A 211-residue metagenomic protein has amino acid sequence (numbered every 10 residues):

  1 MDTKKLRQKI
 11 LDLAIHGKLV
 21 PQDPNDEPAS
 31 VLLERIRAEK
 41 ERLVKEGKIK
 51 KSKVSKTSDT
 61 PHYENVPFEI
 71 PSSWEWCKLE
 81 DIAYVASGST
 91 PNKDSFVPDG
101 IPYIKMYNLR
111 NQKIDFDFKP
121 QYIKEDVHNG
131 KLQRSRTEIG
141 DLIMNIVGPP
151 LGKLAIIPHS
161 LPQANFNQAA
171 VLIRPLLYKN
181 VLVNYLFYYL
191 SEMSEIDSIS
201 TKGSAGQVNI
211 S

Functional and structural regions predicted by a protein language model:
D2-D59, Y63-N65: Extended, domain-scale alpha-helical bundle/helix-rich regions
D2-T3, K93-F96, N209-S211: Replace "in large, NTP-powered and nucleic-acid-processing enzymes" with "in large, NTP-powered factors and other
K4, Q8, I101, D141 (+1 more regions): Non-catalytic, well-ordered alpha-helical scaffold segments
K9, K18, Y63-S89: Non-catalytic DNA-recognition/assembly elements of restriction-modification systems
E75-I114, H128-L132: Low-complexity, Lys/Gly-biased intrinsically disordered segments
K78-V85, R110-F118, Q133, I139 (+2 more regions): Basic, amphipathic alpha-helical recognition segments used for DNA target recognition
P150-I157: Short, Lys/Arg- and Gly-enriched loop/turn segments at beta-strand edges
